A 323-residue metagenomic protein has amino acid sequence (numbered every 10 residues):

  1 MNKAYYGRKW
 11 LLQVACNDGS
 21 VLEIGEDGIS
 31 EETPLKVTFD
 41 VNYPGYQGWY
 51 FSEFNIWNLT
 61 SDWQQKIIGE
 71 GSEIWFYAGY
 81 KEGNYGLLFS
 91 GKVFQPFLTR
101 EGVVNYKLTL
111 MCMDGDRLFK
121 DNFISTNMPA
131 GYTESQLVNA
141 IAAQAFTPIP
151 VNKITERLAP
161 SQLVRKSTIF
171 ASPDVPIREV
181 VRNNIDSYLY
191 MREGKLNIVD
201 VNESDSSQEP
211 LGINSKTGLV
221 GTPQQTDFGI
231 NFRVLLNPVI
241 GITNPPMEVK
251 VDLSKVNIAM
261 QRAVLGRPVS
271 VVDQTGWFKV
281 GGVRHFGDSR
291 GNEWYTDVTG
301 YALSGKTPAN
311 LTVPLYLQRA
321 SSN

Functional and structural regions predicted by a protein language model:
M1-M111, V280-V283: Assembly/oligomerization scaffold segments
M1-Y6, T60, Y80-E82, V138 (+2 more regions): Compositionally biased, intrinsically disordered low-complexity segments enriched in polar/Pro/Gly and often Gln
S20-I29, V151-I154, A159-P160, P210 (+1 more regions): Acidic Ser/Thr/Pro-rich low-complexity disordered segments that often serve as glycosylated linkers/stalks around
V37-I67, N202-N323: An acidic/polar, Gly/Ser/Thr-rich interaction patch typically located in mid-to-C-terminal regions of proteins
I67-G69, E82, G86, N127-S135 (+3 more regions): Solvent-exposed, acidic/flexible segments
Y80-E82, Y190, G212-S215: Acidic/polar residues at beta-strand termini and the immediately following turn/coil
F89, G194, G276: Residues that flank catalytic or metal-binding motifs in active/ligand-binding sites
V103-L211: Charged- and aromatic-enriched interaction segments used to assemble and dock large macromolecular complexes
